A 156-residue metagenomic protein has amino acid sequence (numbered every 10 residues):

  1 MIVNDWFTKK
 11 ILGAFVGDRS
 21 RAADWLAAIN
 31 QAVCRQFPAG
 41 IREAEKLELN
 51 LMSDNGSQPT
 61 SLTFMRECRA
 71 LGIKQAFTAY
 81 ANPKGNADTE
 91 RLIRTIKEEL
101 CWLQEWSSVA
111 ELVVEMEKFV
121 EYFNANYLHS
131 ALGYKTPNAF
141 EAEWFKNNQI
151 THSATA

Functional and structural regions predicted by a protein language model:
D5-W6: Short, acidic, Ser/Thr-enriched surface-loop or helix-capping motifs
K9, A14, I29, L51-D54 (+7 more regions): Mobile genetic element proteins and their domesticated derivatives, centered on retroelements and DNA transposons
A14-E43: Active-site beta-loop-alpha junctions of metal-dependent nucleic acid enzymes, especially the RNase H-like/DDE
R21, W25, M52, T60 (+4 more regions): Hydrophobic (often cysteine-bearing) scaffold residues that line and stabilize catalytic clefts of nucleotide/cofactor
I29, I41-T60, P83, Y134-P137: Acidic/histidine-rich, metal-coordinating catalytic segments
L47-N55, R69-D88, L103-S107: RNase H-like polynucleotidyl transferase catalytic core
M65, R69-I73, T95-A156: C-terminal domain-tail junction helix/linker
